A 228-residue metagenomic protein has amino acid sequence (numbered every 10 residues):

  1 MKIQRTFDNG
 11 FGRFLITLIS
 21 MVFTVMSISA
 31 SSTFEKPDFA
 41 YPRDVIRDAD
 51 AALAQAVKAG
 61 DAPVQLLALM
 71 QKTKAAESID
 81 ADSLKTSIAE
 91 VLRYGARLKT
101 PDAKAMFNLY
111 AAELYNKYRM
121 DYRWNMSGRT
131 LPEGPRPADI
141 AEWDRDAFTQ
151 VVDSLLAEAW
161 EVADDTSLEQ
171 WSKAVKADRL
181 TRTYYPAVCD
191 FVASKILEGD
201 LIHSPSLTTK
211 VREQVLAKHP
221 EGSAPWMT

Functional and structural regions predicted by a protein language model:
M1-G12: N-terminal secretory signal peptides that target proteins for export/translocation
R13-S27: Bacterial N-terminal signal peptides
I28-S32: Boundary at the C-terminal end of the N-terminal hydrophobic targeting segment
P37-T228: Extracytoplasmic/secretory-pathway proteins
